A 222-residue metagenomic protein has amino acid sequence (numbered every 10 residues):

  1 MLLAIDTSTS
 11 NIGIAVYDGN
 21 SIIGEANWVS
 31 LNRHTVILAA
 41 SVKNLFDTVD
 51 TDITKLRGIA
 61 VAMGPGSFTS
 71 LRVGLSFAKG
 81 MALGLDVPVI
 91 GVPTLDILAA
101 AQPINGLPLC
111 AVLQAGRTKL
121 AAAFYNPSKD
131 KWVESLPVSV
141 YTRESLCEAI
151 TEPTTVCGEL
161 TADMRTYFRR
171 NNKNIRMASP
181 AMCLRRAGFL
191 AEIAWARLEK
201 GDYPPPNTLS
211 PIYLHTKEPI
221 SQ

Functional and structural regions predicted by a protein language model:
M1-M63, L184: N-terminal beta-alpha supersecondary unit
S21, P88-C183, Y213, E218-I220: Surface "functional belts" at beta-alpha junctions
V29-A40, F68, R72, S76 (+4 more regions): Residues at secondary-structure transition points
L45-V49, G84, Q102, A187-L198: Stable alpha-helical structural segments in soluble proteins, enriched in small hydrophobic residues
D47-T54, L83-V92, L107: Phosphate-handling active-site elements
A60-V89: DPxDG-like acidic metal-binding loop motif
A178-Q222: Acyltransferase
